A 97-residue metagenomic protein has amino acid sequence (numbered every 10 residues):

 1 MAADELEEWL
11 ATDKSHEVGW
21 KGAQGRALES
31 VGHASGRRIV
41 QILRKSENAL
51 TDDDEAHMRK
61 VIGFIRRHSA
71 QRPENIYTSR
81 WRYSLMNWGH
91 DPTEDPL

Functional and structural regions predicted by a protein language model:
M1-L97: A charge-rich, low-complexity, intrinsically flexible signal that marks solvent-exposed coils, linkers, repeats
